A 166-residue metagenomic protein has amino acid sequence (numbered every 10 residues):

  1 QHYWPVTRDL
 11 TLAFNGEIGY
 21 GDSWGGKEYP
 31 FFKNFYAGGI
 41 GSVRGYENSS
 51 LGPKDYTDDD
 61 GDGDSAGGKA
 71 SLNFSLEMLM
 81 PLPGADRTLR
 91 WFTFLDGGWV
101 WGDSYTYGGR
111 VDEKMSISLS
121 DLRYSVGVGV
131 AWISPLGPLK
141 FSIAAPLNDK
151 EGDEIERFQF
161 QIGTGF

Functional and structural regions predicted by a protein language model:
Q1-T88, T93-D112, F160-T164: C-terminal outer-membrane beta-barrel translocator/porin domains of Gram-negative envelope proteins and their
Q1-V6, A131-I133, P138-K140: Surface-exposed extracellular loop regions of Gram-negative outer-membrane beta-barrel proteins
W24-G26, P146-I155: Solvent-exposed loop/turn segments connecting transmembrane beta-strands in outer-membrane beta-barrel proteins
D59-D62, L139-L147: Transmembrane beta-strand segments that form the barrel wall of outer-membrane beta-barrel proteins
A66-A70, S120-L122, G152-E154: Short sequence motifs at beta-strands and strand-loop junctions characteristic of Gram-negative outer-membrane
S71-S75, R123-G127, R157: Transmembrane beta-barrel architecture of outer-membrane proteins
Y107-V128: A short alpha/beta connector and helix-capping loop motif
V130-G137, I155-F166: Outer-membrane beta-barrel "beta-signal"
